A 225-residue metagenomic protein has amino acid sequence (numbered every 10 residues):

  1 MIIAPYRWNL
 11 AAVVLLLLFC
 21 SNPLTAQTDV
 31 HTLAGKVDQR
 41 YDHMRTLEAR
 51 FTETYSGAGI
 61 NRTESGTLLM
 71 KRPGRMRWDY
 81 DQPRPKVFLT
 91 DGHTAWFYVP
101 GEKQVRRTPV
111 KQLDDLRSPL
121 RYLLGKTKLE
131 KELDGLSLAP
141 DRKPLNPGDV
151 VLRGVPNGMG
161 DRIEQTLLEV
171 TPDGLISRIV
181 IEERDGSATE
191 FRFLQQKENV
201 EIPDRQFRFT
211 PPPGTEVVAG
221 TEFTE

Functional and structural regions predicted by a protein language model:
I2, L24-R62, P211-E225: N-terminal leader/targeting segments and the immediate start of mature chains
I2-A12: Bacterial N-terminal signal peptides that target proteins for export
A11-S21: Bacterial N-terminal signal peptides
T28, K131-T221: Gly/Pro-enriched, hydrophobic low-complexity segments that function as extracytoplasmic propeptides/linkers
R45-L47, E64-G66, R72-G74, R84-K86 (+6 more regions): Envelope-exposed proteins and targeting segments
T67-P119, T189: An acidic-aromatic
K103-G148: Flexible, surface-exposed loop/linker segments and immediately adjacent secondary-structure boundaries
